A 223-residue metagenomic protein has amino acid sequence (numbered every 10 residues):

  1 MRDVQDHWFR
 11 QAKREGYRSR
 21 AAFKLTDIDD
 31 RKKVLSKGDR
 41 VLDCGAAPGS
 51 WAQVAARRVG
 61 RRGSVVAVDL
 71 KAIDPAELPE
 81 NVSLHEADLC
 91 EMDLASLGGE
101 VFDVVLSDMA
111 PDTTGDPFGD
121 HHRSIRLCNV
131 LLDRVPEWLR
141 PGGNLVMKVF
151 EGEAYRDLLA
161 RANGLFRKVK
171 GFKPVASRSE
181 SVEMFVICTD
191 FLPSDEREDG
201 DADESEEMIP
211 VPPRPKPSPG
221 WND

Functional and structural regions predicted by a protein language model:
M1-F23, D27-V34, N163, S177-D223: SAM/dcSAM-binding transferase cores
L25, G45, V105, A162: Residue-level signature of catalytic and energy-coupling elements of molecular machines, predominantly ATP/GTP-dependent
D30-S36, R57, E137-W138: Glycine-rich helix-loop-beta junction characteristic of Rossmann-like nucleotide cofactor-binding loops
K37-A47: Conserved class I S-adenosyl-L-methionine
D39, G63, G143: Glycine-centered, small-residue-biased loops immediately flanking beta-strands in adenine/cofactor-binding cores
L42, D74-V82, D116-R197, N222: C-terminal substrate-binding/active-site "lid" region of AdoMet-derived donor-dependent transferases
P48-G60: Conserved SAM-binding loop of SAM-dependent methyltransferases across substrates and taxa, primarily the Class I
V68-T113: S-adenosyl-L-methionine
